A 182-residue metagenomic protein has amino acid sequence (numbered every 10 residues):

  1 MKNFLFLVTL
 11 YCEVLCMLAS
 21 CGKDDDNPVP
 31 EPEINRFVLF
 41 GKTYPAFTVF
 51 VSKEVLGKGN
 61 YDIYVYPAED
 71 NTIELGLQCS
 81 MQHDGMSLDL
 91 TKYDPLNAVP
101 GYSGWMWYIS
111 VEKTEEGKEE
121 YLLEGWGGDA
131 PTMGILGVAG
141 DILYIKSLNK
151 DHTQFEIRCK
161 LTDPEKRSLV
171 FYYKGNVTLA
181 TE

Functional and structural regions predicted by a protein language model:
M1-S20: Sec-dependent bacterial lipoprotein signal peptides
C16-P45, T181: Bacterial Sec-dependent N-terminal signal peptides
D26-P32, L143-H152: N-terminal helix-cap/turn-to-beta initiation motif at the start of protein domains
P32-K53, G57-G59, E124-G127: Tryptophan-anchored aromatic micro-motifs
T43, C79-M81, K92-D94, N149 (+1 more regions): A mature extracytoplasmic/lumenal domain signature
V55-K146: Surface-exposed helix/loop patches within compact recognition domains
K58-D62, D151-I157: Short, hydrophobic/aromatic-rich segments at coil-to-beta transitions
D141, E156-E182: Edge beta-strand at a domain terminus
